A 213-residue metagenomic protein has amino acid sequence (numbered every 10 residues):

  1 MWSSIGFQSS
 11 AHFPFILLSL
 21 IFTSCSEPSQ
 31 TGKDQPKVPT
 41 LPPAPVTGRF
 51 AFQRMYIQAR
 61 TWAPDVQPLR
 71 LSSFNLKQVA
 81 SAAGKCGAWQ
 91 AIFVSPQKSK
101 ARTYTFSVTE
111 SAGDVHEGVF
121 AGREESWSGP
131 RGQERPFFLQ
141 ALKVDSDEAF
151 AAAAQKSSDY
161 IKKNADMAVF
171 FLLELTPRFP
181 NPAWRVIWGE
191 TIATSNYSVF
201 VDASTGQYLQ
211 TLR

Functional and structural regions predicted by a protein language model:
W2-T23: Sec-dependent bacterial lipoprotein signal peptides
C25-R213: Long, terminal "pre-/pro-" and other extracytoplasmic accessory regions that lie outside the mature folded/catalytic
